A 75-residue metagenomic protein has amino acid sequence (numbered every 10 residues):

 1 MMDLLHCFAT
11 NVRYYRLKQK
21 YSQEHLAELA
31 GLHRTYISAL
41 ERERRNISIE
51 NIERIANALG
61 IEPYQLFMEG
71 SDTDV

Functional and structural regions predicted by a protein language model:
T10-H25, L29: Short basic helix-loop element that most often maps to the first helix and adjoining turn of HTH DNA-binding modules
V12, L26-A27, I37-L40, L66: Conserved hydrophobic/aromatic packing and binding residues within compact polymer-binding modules
E24, T35, E53: Residues within helix-turn-helix
L32-N46: Recognition helix of helix-turn-helix/homeodomain-like DNA-binding domains that insert into the DNA major groove
R44-R54: Short, basic-rich loop-to-helix N-cap that marks the start of a DNA-contacting helix
I52-A56, L66-F67: Hydrophobic micro-packing sites on short alpha-helices
Q65-V75: Short, charged recognition helix plus adjacent turn of helix-turn-helix-like nucleic-acid-binding domains
